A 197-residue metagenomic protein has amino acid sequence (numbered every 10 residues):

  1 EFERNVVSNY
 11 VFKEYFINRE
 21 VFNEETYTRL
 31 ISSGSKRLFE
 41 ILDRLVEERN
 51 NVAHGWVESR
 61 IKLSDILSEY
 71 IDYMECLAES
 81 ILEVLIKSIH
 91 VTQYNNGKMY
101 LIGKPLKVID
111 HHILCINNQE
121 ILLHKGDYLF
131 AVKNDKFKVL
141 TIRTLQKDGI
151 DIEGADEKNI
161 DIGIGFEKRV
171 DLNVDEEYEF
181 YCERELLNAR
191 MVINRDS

Functional and structural regions predicted by a protein language model:
E1-I31: Helix-loop junctions and short alpha-helical segments
R29-S32, K36, D65-S68: Generic amphipathic alpha-helical segments used as scaffolds and interaction surfaces in large, multi-domain proteins
S35-K62: Histidine-centered, metal-coordinating catalytic motifs and their short helical/loop contexts
E48, L77-S80, V84: Generic, well-ordered alpha-helical scaffold segments in large soluble proteins
N51-H54, C76, A131: Short basic/hydrophobic patches in alpha-helices and adjacent helix-turn junctions that form amphipathic surface motifs
K62, L82-G97: Long amphipathic alpha-helical segments
S64-S80: Short secondary-structure subsegments characteristic of cysteine-rich extracellular domains
G97-S197: Beta-strand/loop-dominated core regions that host nucleotide or nucleotide-derived cofactor-binding catalytic loops
